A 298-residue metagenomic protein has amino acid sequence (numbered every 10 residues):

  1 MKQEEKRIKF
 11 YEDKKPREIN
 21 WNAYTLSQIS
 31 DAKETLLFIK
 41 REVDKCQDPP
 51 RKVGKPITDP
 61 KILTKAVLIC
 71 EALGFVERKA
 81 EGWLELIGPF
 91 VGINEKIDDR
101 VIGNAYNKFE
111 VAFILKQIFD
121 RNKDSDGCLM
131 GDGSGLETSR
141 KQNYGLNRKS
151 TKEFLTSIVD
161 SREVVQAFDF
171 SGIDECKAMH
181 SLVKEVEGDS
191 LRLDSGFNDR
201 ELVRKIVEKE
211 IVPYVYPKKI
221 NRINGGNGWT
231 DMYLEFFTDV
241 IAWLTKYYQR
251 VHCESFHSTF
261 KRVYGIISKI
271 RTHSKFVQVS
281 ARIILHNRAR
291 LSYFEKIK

Functional and structural regions predicted by a protein language model:
M1-Q28: General nucleic-acid-binding
E5-K9, G196, R200-S258: Helix-centered, glycine/charged polyanion-binding patches within enzymatic domains that contact phosphate-containing
N20-E71: Basic, short loop/linker segments at the boundary and entry of helix-turn-helix/winged-helix-like folds
R41-D44, E85, H257, K261: Amphipathic, well-packed alpha-helical segments that form the structural scaffold of globular domains
V53-T58, E85-G103: Short, basic interhelical loop/turn and adjoining N-cap of the next helix at nucleic-acid- or acidic-partner-contacting
K55-P56, L63-T64, L68-F75, G82 (+2 more regions): Polybasic low-complexity intrinsically disordered regions
R78-F90, I173, R271-V277, E295-K298: Short alpha-helical "patches" and their helix-cap loops
D239-K298: Basic, amphipathic alpha-helical segments enriched in Lys/Arg and hydrophobic/aromatic residues
